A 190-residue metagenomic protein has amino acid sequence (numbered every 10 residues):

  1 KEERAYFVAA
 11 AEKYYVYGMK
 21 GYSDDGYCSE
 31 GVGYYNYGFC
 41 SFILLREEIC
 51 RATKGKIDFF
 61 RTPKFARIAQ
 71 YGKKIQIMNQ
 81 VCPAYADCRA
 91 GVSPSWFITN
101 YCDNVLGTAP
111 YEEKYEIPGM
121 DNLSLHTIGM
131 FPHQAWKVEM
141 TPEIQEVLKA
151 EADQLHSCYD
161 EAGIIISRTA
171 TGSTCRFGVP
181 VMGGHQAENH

Functional and structural regions predicted by a protein language model:
K1-G33, E139-D153: Active-site lining segments of carbohydrate-active enzymes
Y37-H190: Carbohydrate-active enzyme catalytic cores, enriched for enzymes that act on polyanionic acidic polysaccharides
